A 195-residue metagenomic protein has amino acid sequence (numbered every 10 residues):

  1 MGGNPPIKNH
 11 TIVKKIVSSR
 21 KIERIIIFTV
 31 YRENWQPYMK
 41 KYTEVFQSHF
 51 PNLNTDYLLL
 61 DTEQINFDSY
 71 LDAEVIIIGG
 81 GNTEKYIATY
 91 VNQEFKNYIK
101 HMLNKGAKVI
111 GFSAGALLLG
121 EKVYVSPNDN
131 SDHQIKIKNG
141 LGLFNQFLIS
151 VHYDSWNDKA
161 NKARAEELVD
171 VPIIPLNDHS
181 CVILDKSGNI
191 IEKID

Functional and structural regions predicted by a protein language model:
M1-V75: N-terminal beta1-alpha1 cap of cysteine-dependent amidohydrolase-like domains
D72, G79, I87-K108, G115-D195: Active-site-adjacent pocket-lining segments in enzyme domains
T83: Conserved Motif II region of HX4D acyltransferases
